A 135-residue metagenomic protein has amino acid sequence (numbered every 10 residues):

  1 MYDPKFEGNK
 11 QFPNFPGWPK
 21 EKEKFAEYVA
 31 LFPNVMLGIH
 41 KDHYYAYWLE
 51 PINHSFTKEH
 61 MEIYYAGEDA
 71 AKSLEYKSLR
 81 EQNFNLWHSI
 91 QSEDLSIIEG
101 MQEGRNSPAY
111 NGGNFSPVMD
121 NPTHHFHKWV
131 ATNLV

Functional and structural regions predicted by a protein language model:
M1-V135: C-terminal catalytic domain of Rieske-type non-heme iron oxygenases
